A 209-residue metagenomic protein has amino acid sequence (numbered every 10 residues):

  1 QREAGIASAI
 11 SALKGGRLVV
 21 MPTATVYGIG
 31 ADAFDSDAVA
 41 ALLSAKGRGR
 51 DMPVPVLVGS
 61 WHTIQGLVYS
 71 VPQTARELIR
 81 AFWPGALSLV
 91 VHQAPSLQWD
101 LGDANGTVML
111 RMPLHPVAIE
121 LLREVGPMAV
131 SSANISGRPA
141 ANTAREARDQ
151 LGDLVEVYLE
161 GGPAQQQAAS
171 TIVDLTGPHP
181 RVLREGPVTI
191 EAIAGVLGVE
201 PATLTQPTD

Functional and structural regions predicted by a protein language model:
Q1-D209: Active-site-adjacent structural elements in enzyme catalytic cores
